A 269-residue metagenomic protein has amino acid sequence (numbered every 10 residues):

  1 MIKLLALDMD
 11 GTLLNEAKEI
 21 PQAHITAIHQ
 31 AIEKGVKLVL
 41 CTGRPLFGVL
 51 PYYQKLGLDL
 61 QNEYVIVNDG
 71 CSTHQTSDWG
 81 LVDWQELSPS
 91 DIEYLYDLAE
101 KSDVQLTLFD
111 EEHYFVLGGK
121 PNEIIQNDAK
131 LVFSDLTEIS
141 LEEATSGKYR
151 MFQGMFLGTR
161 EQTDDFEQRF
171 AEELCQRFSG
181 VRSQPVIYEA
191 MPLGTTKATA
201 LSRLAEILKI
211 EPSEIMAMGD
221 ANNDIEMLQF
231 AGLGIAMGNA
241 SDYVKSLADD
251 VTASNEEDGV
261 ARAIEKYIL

Functional and structural regions predicted by a protein language model:
M1-L4, P21, E189-L269: Mg2+-dependent phosphoryl-transfer enzymes with acidic/Ser/Thr/Gly-rich catalytic loops
K3-A17: Asp-based phosphoryl-transfer active-site loop
L14-K18, G43, W84-Q85, Q229: Short, flexible loop segments at the rims of nucleotide/cofactor-binding pockets, characterized by
Q22-E123: Active-site phosphate-binding/coordination module
H24, V49-Y53, F166, F170 (+3 more regions): Hydrophobic packing residues within well-ordered alpha-helices of enzyme cores
G35-V39, Q61-E63, Q153, S213-E214 (+1 more regions): Short active-site oxyanion
L56, Q61, L174-Q176, F230-A231 (+1 more regions): Short, structured coil segments at secondary-structure junctions
L98, S102-M218: Conserved acidic, metal-coordinating active-site core of Asp-based, Mg2+-dependent phosphoryl-transfer enzymes
